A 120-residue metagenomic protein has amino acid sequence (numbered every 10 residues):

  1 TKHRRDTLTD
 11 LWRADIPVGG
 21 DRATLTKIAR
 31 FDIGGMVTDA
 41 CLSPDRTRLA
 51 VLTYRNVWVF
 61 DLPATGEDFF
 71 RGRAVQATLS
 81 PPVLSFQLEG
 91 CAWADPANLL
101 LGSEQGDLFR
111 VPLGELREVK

Functional and structural regions predicted by a protein language model:
T1-K120: Sequence/structural signature of beta-propeller domains
